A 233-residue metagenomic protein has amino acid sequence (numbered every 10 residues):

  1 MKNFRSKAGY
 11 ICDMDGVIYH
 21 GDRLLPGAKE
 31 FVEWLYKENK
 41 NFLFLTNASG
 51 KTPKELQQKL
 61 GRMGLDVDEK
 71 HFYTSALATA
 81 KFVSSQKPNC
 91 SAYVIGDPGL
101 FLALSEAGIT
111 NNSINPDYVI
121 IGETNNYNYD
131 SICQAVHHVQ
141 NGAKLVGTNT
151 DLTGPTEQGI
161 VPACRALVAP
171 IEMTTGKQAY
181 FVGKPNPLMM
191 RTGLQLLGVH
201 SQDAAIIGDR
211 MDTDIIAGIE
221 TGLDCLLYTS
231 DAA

Functional and structural regions predicted by a protein language model:
A8-G21: Asp-based phosphoryl-transfer active-site loop
G27-N39, Q134, H138: Catalytic-core regions built around general acid/base machinery
E30, E38-S113: Active-site phosphate-binding/coordination module
L77-C164: HAD-like small-molecule phosphatases
L100-A103, L188-M190, D209-D224: Acidic, divalent-metal-coordinating active-site segment for phosphoryl/phosphodiester hydrolysis, typified by short
F181-D214: Conserved Lys-Pro-Asp/Glu-containing loop-to-beta segment of HAD-superfamily phosphomonoesterases, centered on
Y228-A233: Conserved small/polar residues in nucleotide/adenosyl-binding loops
